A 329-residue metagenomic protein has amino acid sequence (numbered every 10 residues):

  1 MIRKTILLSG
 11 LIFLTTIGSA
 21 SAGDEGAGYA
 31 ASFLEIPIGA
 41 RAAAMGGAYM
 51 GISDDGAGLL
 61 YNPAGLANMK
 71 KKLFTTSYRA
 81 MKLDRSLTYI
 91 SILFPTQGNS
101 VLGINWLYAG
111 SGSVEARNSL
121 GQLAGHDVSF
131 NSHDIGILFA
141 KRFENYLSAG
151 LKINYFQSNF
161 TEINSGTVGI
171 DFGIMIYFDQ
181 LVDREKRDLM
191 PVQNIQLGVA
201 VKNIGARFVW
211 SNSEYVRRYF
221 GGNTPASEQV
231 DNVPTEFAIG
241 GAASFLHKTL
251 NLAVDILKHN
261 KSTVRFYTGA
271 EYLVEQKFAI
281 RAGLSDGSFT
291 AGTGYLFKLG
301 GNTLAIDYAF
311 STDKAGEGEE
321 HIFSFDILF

Functional and structural regions predicted by a protein language model:
M1-S32: Cleavable N-terminal export/targeting peptides
L11-I12, K70, S211: Short, linear, compositionally biased motifs with a strong N-terminal bias
A22-A43, S86-F329: Outer-membrane beta-barrel porins/channels
S32, L60-G65, S77-R79, T88-S91: Short secondary-structure capping/turn segments at boundaries of alpha-helices and beta-strands
R41-A67: Single transmembrane alpha-helix segments in multi-pass membrane proteins
G47-M50, K72-K82: Short strand-turn segments of transmembrane beta-barrel domains in outer membranes, especially the first one or two
D54, K70, R85-S86, H133: Short, basic and Ser/Thr-rich N-terminal targeting/leader segments
P63-K70, M81, I92-G98, R142: Outer-membrane beta-barrel pore proteins
